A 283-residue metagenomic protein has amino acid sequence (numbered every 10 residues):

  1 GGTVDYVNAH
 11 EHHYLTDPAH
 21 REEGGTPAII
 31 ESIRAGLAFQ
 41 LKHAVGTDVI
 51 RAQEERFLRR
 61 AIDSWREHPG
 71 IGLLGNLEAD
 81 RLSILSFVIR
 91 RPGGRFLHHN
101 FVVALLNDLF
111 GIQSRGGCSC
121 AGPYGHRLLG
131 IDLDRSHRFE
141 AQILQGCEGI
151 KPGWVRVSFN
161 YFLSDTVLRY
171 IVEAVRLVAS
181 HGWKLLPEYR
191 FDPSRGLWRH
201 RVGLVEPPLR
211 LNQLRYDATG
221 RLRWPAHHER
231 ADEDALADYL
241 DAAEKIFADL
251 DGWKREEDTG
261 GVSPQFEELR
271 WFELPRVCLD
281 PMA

Functional and structural regions predicted by a protein language model:
D5-I29: A short glycine-threonine-serine/GTX helix/turn-capping micro-motif
R21-E22, T26, I30, K42-Q53 (+2 more regions): Non-catalytic terminal extensions of PLP-dependent enzymes
